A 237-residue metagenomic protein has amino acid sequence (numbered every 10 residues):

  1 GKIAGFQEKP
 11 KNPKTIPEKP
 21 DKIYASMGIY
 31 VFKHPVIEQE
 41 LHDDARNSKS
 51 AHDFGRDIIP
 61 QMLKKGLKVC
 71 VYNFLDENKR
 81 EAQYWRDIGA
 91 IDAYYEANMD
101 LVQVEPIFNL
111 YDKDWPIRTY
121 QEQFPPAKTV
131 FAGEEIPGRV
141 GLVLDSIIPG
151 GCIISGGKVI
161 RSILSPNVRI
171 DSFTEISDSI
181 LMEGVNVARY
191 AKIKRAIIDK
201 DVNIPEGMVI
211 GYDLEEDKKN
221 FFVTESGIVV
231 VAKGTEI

Functional and structural regions predicted by a protein language model:
G1-P35, Q39: Conserved core of the sugar-phosphate nucleotidyltransferase
P35, D44-I237: Left-handed beta-helix
